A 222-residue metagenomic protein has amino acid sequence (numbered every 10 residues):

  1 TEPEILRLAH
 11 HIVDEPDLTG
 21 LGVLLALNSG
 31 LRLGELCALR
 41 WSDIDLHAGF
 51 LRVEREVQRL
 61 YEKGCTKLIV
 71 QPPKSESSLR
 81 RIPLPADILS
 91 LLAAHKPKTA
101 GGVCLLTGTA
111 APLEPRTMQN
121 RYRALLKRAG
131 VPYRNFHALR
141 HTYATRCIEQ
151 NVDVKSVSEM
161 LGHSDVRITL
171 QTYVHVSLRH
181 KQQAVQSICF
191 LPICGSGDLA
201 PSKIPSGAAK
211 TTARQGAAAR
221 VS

Functional and structural regions predicted by a protein language model:
T1-L39, H47, Q58, S77-L79 (+3 more regions): Basic, Lys/Arg- and aromatic-enriched nucleic-acid-binding interface segment
L6-G20, S29, I82, S90 (+2 more regions): Short, basic (Lys/Arg/His-rich) helix/loop patches that form interaction surfaces in the mid-to-C-terminal regions
H10, A38, L46, Q171 (+2 more regions): Phosphate-coordinating loops and pocket residues in cytosolic domains that bind phosphorylated ligands
H10, A48, V57-I88, G108-T109 (+1 more regions): C-terminal secondary-structure termini that scaffold catalytic or DNA-interacting sites
C37, T145, S158, T169-L170 (+1 more regions): Key DNA-contacting residues within the recognition helix of helix-turn-helix
V57, L161-S187: Catalytic-site neighborhood detector that most strongly recognizes the C-terminal catalytic loop/helix of tyrosine
